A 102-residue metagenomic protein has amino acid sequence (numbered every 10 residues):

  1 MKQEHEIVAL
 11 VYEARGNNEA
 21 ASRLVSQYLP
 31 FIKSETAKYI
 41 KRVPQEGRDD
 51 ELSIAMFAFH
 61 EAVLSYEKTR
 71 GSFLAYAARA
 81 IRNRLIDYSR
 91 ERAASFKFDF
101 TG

Functional and structural regions predicted by a protein language model:
M1-S95: Alpha-helical promoter-recognition and RNA polymerase-docking modules of transcription initiation factors, dominated by
F98-G102: Internal acidic/polar
